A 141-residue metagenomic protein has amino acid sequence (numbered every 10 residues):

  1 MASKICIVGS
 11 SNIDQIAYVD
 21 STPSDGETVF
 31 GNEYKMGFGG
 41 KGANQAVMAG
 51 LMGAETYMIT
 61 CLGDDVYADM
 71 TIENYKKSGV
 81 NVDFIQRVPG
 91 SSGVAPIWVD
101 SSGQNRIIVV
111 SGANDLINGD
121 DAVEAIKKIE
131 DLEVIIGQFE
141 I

Functional and structural regions predicted by a protein language model:
M1-C61, V66-M70, K77: Glycine-rich phosphate/adenosyl-contacting loop at the front of the ribokinase-like
M1-S11, Y57, C61, I72-R87 (+1 more regions): Ribokinase/PfkB-type carbohydrate-kinase core domain
G90-G93: Short, basic and Ser/Thr-rich N-terminal targeting/leader segments
